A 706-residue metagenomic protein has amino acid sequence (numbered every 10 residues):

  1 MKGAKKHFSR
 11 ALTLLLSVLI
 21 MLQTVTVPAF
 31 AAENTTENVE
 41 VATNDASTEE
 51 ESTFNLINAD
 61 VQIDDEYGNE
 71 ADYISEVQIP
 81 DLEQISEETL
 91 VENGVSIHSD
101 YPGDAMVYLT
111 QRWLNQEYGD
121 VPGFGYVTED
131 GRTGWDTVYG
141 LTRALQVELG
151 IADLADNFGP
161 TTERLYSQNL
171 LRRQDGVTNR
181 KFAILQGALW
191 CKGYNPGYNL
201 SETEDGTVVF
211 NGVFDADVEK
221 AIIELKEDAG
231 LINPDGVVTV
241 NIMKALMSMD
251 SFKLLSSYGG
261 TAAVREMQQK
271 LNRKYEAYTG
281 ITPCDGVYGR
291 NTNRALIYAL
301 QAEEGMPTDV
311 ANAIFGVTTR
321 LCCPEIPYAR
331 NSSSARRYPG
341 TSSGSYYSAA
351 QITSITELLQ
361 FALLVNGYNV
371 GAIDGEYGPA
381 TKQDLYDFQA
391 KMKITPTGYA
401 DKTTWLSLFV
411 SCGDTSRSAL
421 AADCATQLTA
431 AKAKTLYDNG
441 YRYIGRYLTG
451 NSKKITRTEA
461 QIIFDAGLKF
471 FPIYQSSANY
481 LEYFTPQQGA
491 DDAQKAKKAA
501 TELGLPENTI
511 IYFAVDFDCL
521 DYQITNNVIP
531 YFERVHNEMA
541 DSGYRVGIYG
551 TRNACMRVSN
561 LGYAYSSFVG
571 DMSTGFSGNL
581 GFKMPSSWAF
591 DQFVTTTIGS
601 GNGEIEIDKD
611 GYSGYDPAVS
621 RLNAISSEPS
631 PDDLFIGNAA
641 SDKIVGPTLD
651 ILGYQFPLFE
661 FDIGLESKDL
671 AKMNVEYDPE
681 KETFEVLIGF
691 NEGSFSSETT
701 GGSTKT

Functional and structural regions predicted by a protein language model:
K2, S9-Y443: Cell-envelope/ECM-targeting effectors and their regulatory/trafficking segments
G3, L15, R336, L406-A478 (+2 more regions): N-terminal catalytic cores of peptidoglycan-degrading enzymes
A362, A419-D423, R442-Y447, K469-Y474 (+4 more regions): Structural recognition of the beta-strand scaffold that forms the well-ordered cores of secreted hydrolase catalytic
R417-C424, N560-G664, K668: Functionally critical loop-and-helix segments that line ligand-binding/catalytic clefts of soluble enzyme domains
T426-T429, Y443, T449-K453, S476-Y480 (+3 more regions): Solvent-exposed loop/turn segments at secondary-structure junctions within structured extracellular/periplasmic domains
N451-Q523: Substrate-binding cleft of extracellular glycoside hydrolase catalytic domains
S542-R557: Aromatic-lined carbohydrate-recognition surfaces of secreted/lumenal glycan-active proteins
L649-T706: Extended non-globular C-terminal regions
